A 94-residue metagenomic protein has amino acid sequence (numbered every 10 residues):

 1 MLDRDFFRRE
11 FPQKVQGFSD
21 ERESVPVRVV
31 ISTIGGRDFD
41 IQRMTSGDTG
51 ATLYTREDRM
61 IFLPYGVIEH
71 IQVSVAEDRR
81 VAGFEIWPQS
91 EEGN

Functional and structural regions predicted by a protein language model:
M1-G35, V75-N94: Short glycine-rich, low-complexity segments
I31, A51-T55: SH3/SH3-like beta-barrel fold
G35-D38, E57-R59: Short acidic/polar mixed-charge low-complexity motifs
Q42-S46: Short, exposed beta-strand/loop patches in secreted or surface proteins that constitute
D48-A51, R59: N-terminal beta-strand/beta-hairpin edge segment
L63-S74: Phosphoinositide-dependent membrane-docking surfaces
